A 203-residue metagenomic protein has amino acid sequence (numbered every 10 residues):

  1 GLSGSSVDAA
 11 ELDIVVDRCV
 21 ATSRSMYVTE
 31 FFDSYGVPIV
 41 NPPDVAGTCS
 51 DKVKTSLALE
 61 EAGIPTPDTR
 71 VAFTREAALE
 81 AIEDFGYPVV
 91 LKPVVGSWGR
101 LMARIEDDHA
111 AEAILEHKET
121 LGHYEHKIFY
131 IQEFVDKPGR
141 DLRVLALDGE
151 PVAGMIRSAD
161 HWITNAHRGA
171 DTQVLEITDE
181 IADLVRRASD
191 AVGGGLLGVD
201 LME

Functional and structural regions predicted by a protein language model:
G1-D68: Conserved N-proximal alpha/beta basic substrate-recognition cap immediately N-terminal to, or forming the N-lobe
C19-S23, A72-E76, V135-K137: Short beta->alpha connector loops
V20-S23, V45-A46, E150-P151, R157 (+1 more regions): Short glycine-enriched loops at secondary-structure junctions
S25-V28, D51, R100-L101, D141 (+2 more regions): Short glycine-/acidic-enriched loop or helix-start segments at secondary-structure transitions that form or flank
V28, A78, V185: Aromatic/hydrophobic pocket-lining residues that form π-stacking "cages" and hydrophobic walls in ligand
D33-G36, A46-Y130, G139, D179: Active-site nucleotide/adenylate-binding loops and adjacent lid/helix of ATP-dependent enzymes
A103-D190: Phosphate-binding site of ATP-dependent enzymes
S189-E203: Conserved metal-phosphate-binding beta-hairpin within the catalytic cores of diverse ATP-dependent phosphoryl-transfer
